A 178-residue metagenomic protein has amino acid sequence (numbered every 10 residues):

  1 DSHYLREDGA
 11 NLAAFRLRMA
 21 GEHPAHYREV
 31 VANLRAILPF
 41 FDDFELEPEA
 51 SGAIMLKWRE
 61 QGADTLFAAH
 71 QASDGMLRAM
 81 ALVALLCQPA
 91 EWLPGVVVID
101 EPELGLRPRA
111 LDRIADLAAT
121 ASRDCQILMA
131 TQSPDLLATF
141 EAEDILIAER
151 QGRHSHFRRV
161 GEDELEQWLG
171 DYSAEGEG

Functional and structural regions predicted by a protein language model:
D1-E7, L34, L104-G105, H154-V160 (+1 more regions): Short, exposed beta-strand "edge-strand" segments with a Pro/Gly-rich flavor and a Y/T-containing core
D1-L85, P89-W92: Phosphate-coordinating catalytic segments in nucleotide- and nucleic-acid-processing enzymes
G9, G75, G105, G176-G178: Glycine-centered flexibility sites
A63, H70, G105, I127-L128: Short N-terminal micro-motifs specific to bacterial/archaeal maturation and metal-cluster initiation sites
W92, D112-G178: C-terminal lobe/lid and adjacent interdomain/linker elements of RecA-like ASCE P-loop ATPase modules
V96-V98: Walker B motif beta-strand of ABC-family P-loop ATPases
D100-P102: Walker B catalytic acidic pair
